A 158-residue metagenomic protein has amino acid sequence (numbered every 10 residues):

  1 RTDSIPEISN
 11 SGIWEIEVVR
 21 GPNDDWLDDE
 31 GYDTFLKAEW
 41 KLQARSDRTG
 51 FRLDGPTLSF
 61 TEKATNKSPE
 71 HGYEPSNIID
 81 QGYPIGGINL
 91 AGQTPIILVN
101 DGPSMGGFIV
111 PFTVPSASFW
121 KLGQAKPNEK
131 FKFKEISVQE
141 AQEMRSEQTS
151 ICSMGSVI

Functional and structural regions predicted by a protein language model:
R1-I158: Conserved "landmark" site that anchors the functional core of diverse proteins
